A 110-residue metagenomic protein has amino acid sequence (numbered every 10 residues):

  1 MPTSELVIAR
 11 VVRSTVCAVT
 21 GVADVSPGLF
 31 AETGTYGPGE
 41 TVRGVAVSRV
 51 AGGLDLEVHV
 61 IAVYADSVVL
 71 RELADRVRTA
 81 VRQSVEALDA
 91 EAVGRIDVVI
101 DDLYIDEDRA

Functional and structural regions predicted by a protein language model:
M1-V68, A87, E91-A110: Contiguous, often N-terminal, cationic amphipathic patches that form binding interfaces
V12, E72-V77, V81: Short amphipathic alpha-helices in soluble, non-transmembrane regions that often serve as interface/regulatory elements
